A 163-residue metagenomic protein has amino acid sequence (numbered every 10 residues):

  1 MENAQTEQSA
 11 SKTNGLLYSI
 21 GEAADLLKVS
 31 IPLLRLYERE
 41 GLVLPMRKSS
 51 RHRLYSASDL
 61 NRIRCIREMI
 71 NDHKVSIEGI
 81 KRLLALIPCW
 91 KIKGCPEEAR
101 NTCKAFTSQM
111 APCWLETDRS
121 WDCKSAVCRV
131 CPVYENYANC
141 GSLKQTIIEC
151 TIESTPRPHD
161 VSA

Functional and structural regions predicted by a protein language model:
M1-E68, D72: Basic helix-turn-helix/winged-helix DNA-binding cores and closely related short helical interaction motifs
A10-S11, R82, F106: Generic structural signal for beta-strand residues in well-ordered domains
L42, A57-S58, E68-I70, E78 (+3 more regions): Surface-exposed beta-strand edges and their flanking turn/coil or helix-capping segments
A57, R82, L115: Phosphate-coordinating loops and pocket residues in cytosolic domains that bind phosphorylated ligands
A57, V75, I92-C95: Residue-level signature of transmembrane alpha-helix interfaces in integral membrane proteins
M69, H73-I87: Short amphipathic recognition helices of helix-turn-helix/homeodomain-type DNA-binding modules
L86-H159: Cysteine-cluster motifs in flexible loop/terminal segments that predominantly coordinate metals
S162-A163: Intrinsic disorder/low-complexity detector
